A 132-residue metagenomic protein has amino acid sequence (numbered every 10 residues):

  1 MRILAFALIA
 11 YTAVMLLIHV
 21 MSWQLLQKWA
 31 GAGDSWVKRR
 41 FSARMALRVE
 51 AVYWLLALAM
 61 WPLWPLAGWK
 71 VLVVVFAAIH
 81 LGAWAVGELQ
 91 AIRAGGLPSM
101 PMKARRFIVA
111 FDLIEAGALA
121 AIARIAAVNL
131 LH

Functional and structural regions predicted by a protein language model:
M1-T12, G68-A77: Interfacial segments of alpha-helical transmembrane regions
I3-K28: N-terminal signal-anchor/start-transfer transmembrane helix
I18, V86-Q90, A116-H132: Membrane-water interface at the C-terminal end of transmembrane alpha helices
H19-S22, V37-S42, V52-L66: Canonical alpha-helical transmembrane segments
W23-A43, A91-A104: Cytosolic, membrane-interface loops and tails of multi-pass inner-membrane proteins
A46-W61, F111-A123: Core segments of transmembrane alpha-helices that mediate helix-helix packing or line hydrophobic substrate/ligand
L56-Q90: Short alpha-helical packing/oligomerization segments
L97-V128: Alpha-helical membrane-associated segments of multi-pass integral membrane proteins
